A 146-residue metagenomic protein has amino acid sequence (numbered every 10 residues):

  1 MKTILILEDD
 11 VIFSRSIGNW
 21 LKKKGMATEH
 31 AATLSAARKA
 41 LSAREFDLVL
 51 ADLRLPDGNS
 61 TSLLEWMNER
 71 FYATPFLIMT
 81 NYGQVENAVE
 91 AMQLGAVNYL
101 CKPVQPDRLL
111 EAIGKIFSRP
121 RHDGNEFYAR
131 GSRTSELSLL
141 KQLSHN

Functional and structural regions predicted by a protein language model:
L5, H30-L48: Acidic, metal-coordinating helix/loop segments flanking the phosphotransfer/catalytic sites of two-component signaling
E8: Conserved acidic carboxylate
V11-L34: Two-component/phosphorelay signaling modules centered on CheY-like receiver
D52, T80: Active-site residues of response regulator receiver
R54, T61-A73, E90: Short amphipathic alpha-helix used as the core "switch/output" element in two-component signaling
Q84-E86, V104-I113: C-terminal output helix
F127-N146: AAA+ ATPase active-site-proximal loops
